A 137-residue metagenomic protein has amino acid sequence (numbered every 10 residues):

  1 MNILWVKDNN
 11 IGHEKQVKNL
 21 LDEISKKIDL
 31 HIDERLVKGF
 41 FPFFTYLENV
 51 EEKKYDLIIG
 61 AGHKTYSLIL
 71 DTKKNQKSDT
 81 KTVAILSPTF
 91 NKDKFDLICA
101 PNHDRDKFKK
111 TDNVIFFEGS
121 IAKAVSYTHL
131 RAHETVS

Functional and structural regions predicted by a protein language model:
W5-S126: Active-site and donor-binding regions of nucleotide-sugar-utilizing enzymes
H129-S137: Single conserved hydrophobic/aromatic residue that forms the stacking wall/gate of nucleotide- or nucleobase-binding
